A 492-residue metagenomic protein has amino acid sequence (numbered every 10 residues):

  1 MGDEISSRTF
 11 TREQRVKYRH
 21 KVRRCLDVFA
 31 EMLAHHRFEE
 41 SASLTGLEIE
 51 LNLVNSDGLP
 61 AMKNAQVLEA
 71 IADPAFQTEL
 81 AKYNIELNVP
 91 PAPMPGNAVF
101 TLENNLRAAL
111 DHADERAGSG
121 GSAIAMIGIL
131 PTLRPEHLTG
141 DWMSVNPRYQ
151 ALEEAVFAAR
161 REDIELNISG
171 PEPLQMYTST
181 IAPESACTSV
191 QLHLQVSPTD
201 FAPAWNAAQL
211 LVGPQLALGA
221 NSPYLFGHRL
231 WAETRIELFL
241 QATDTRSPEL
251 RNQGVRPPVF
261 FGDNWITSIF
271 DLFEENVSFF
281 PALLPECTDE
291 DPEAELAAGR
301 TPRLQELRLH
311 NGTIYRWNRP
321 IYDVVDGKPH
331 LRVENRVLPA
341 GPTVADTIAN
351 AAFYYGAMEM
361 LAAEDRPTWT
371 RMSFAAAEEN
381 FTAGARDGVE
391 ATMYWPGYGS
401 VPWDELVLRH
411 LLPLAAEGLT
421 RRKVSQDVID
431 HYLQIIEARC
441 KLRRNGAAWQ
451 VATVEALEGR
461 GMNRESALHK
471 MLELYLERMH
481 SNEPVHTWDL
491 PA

Functional and structural regions predicted by a protein language model:
M1-A492: Phosphate/nucleotide-binding catalytic core
